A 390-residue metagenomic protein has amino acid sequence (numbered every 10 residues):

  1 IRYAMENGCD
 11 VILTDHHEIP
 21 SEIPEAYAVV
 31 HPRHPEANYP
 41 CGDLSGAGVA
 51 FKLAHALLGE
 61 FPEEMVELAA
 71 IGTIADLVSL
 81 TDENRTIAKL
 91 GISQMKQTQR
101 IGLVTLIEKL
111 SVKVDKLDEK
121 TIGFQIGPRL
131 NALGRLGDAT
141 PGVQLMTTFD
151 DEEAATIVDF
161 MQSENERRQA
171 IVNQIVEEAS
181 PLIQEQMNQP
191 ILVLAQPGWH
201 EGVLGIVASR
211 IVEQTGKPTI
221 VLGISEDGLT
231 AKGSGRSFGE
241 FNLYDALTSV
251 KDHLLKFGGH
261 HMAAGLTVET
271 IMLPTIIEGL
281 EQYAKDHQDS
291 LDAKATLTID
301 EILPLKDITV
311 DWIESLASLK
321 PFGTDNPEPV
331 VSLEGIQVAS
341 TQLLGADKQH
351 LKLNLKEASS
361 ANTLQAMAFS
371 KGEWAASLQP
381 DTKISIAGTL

Functional and structural regions predicted by a protein language model:
I1-V49: Hydrophobic, small-residue-rich alpha-helical packing segments that form membrane-like cores
Y3, V49-L53, I87-L90, T275 (+1 more regions): Alpha-helical scaffold elements adjacent to nucleotide-binding pockets in ATP/GTP-utilizing enzyme cores
N7-G8, E25, L58-I271, D292 (+1 more regions): Hydrophobic helix-and-loop "lid/oligomerization" segment in the mid-to-C-terminal part of catalytic domains
I12-L13, T73, I386: Residue-level marker for buried hydrophobic side chains located in beta-strands that build the well-ordered beta-sheet
T14-H17, P32-H34, L53, I71 (+2 more regions): Fold-independent oxyanion-binding glycine-rich loops and adjacent beta-strand/coil segments at enzyme active sites
H16-H17, H200, H260, H350: Histidine-centered active-site/metal-ligand motif
A47-P62: A charged, well-structured terminal subsegment
E153-I157, E166-L194, D227-L229, T248-L390: Mid-to-C-terminal polyanion-binding domains and interfaces
